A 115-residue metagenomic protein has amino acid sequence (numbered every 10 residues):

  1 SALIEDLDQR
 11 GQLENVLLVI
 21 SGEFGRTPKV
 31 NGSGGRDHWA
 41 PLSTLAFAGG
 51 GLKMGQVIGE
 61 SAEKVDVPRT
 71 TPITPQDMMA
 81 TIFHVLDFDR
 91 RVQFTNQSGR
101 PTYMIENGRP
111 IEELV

Functional and structural regions predicted by a protein language model:
S1-V115: Ligand-binding pockets and gating/stacking loops
